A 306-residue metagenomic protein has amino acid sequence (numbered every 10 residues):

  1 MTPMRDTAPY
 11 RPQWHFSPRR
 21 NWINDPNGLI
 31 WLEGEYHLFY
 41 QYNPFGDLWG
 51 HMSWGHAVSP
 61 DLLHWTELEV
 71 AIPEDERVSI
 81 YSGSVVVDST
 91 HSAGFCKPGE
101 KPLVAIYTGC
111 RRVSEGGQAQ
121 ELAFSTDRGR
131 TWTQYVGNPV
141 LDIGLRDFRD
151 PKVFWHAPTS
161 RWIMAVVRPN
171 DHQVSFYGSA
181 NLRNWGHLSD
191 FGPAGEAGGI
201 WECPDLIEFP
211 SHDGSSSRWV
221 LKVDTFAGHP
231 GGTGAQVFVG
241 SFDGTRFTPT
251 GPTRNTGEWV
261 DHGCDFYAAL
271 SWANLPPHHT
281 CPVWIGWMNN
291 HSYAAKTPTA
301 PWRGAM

Functional and structural regions predicted by a protein language model:
M1-P151, W155-C203, P210-H262, P277-M306: Beta-rich carbohydrate-recognition and catalytic domains
S271: Anionic-ligand-binding alpha/beta catalytic cores of soluble enzymes and soluble regulatory domains that recognize
